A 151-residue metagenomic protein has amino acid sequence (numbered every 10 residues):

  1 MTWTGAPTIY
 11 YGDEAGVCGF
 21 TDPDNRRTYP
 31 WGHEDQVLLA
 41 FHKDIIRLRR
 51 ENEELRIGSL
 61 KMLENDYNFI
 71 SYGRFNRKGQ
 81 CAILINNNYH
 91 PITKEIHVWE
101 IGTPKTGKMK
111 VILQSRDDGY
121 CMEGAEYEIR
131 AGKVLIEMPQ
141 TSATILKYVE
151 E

Functional and structural regions predicted by a protein language model:
T2-I9, D13-E151: Carbohydrate-interacting/catalytic domains
